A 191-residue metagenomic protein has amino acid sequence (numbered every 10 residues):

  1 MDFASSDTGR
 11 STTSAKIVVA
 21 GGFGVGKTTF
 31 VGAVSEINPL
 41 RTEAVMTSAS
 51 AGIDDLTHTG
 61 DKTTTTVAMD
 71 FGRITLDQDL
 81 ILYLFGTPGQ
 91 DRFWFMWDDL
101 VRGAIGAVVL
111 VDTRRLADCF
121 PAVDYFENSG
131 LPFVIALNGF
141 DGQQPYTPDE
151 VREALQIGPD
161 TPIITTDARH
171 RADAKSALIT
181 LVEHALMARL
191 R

Functional and structural regions predicted by a protein language model:
D2-T59, T63-T65, R73-D77, I81-Y83: Conserved G1/Walker A P-loop phosphate-binding module
T66, T75-Q78, D98-G103, Y125-G130 (+1 more regions): Conserved catalytic network of the ASCE P-loop NTPase/AAA+ motor domain
R73, R92, A174-L178: Flexible phosphate-sensing "switch/lid" loops adjacent to ATP/NTP-binding sites across phosphate-transfer
L84-T87, A107-D112, I135-G139, T165-D167: Conserved beta-strand segments of the P-loop GTPase G domain that flank and frequently precede/overlap
Q90-R114, D124-S129: Inter-motif core of Ras-like GTPase G domains
L110-L131, I135-D160: Conserved catalytic-core segment of NTP-binding enzymes
D141-R191: Canonical P-loop GTPase G-domain recognition
